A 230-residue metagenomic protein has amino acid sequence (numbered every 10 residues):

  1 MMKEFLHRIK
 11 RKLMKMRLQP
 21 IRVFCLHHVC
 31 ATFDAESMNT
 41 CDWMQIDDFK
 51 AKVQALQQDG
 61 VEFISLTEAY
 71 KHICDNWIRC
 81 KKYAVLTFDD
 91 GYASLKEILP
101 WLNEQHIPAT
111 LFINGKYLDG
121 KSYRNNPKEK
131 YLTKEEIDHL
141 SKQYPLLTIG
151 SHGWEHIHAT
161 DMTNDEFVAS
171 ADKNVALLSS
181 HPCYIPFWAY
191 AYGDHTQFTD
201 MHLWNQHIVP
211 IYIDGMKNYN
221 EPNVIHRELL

Functional and structural regions predicted by a protein language model:
M1-L86, A93, D161-L230: C-terminal active-site subregion of NodB/CE4 polysaccharide deacetylases
Q19, V23, A109, Q143-S151: Short coil-to-beta-strand
F24-C30, I113-K116, S151-E155: Short loop/turn segments at strand-loop or loop-helix junctions that form parts of catalytic or ligand-binding pockets
T40-M44, A55-Q57, E62, L66-L146: Active-site beta->alpha N-cap acidic-glycine motif
G115, K130, I157, N223 (+1 more regions): Flexible, active-site-adjacent loop/turn segments at secondary-structure boundaries
K116-D119, E155-I157, D194-H195: Short, catalytically relevant binding-site loops at active-site mouths
E135-Q143, T148, G153-H181: Alpha-helical scaffold elements lining the catalytic groove of polysaccharide deacetylases
